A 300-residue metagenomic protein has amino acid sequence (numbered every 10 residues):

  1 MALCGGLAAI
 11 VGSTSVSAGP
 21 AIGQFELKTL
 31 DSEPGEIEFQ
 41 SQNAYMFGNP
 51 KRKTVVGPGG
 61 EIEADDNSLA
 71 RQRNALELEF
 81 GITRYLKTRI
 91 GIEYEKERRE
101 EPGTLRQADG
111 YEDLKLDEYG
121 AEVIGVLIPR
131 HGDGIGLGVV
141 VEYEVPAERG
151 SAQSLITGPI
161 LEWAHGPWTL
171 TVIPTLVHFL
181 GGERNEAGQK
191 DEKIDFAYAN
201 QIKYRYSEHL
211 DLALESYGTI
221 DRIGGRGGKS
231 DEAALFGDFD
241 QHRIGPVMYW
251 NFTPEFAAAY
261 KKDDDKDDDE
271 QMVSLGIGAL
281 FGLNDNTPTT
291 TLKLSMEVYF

Functional and structural regions predicted by a protein language model:
M1-G23: Cleavable N-terminal export/targeting peptides
S17-F300: Transmembrane beta-barrel domains of Gram-negative outer membranes and organellar outer membranes
